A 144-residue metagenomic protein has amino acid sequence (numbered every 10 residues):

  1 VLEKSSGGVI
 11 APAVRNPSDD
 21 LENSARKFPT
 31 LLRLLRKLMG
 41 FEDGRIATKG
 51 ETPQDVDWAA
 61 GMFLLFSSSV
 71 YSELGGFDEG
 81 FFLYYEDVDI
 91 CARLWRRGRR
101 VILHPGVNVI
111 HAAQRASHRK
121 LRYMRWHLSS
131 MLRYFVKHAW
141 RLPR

Functional and structural regions predicted by a protein language model:
V1, D89-R93, W126-R133: Alpha-helical elements of Rossmann-like donor-binding domains used by nucleotide-donor carbohydrate transfer enzymes
V1-S24: Conserved donor NDP-sugar-binding/catalytic core segment of glycosyltransferases
P12-A13, P17-S18, P29-D57: Short, flexible, basic/aromatic active-site loop/helix in glycosyltransferases
A25-L31, R119-R122: Short, hinge-like loop/turn segments at secondary-structure boundaries
D57-G75, E79-N108: A short, conserved alpha-helix in the catalytic core of glycosyltransferases
G80, A116-L121: Short glycine-enriched, charge-decorated loop/helix-capping segments at active-site entrances that position
G106, R119-P143: Catalytic core of nucleotide-sugar-dependent glycosyltransferases
V107-S117: Short helix/strand-capping connector loops at secondary-structure junctions
